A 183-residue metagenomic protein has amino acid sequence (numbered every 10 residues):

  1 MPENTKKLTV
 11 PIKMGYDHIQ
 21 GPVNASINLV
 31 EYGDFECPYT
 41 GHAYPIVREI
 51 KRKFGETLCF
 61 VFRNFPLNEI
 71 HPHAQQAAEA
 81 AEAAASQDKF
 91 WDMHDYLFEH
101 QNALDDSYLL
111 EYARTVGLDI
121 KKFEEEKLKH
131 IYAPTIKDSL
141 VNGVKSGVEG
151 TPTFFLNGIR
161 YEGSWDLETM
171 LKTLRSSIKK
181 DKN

Functional and structural regions predicted by a protein language model:
M1-T9, N183: N-terminal targeting signals for export/organelle localization
V10-I27: A short beta-strand-turn-helix
G21, V30, E162: Residue-level detector of conserved, well-ordered beta-strand and adjacent loop positions that form binding/recognition
V23-A25, E56, G150: Residue-level preference for short coil/turn positions at secondary-structure junctions
N28-E31, F35-R114, S146, R175: Structural alpha/beta surface segment adjacent to cysteine/selenocysteine redox centers across thiol/disulfide enzymes
G33, Y39-E49, E111-N183: C-terminal cap of thioredoxin/glutaredoxin-like
